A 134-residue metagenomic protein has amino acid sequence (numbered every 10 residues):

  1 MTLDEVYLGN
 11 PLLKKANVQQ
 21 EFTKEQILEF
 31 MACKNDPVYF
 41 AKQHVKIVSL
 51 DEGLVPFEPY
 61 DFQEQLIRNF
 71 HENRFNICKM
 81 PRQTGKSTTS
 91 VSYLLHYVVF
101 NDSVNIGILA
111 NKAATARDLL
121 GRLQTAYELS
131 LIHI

Functional and structural regions predicted by a protein language model:
M1-I132: Phosphate/NTP-binding elements of NTP-utilizing enzymes
